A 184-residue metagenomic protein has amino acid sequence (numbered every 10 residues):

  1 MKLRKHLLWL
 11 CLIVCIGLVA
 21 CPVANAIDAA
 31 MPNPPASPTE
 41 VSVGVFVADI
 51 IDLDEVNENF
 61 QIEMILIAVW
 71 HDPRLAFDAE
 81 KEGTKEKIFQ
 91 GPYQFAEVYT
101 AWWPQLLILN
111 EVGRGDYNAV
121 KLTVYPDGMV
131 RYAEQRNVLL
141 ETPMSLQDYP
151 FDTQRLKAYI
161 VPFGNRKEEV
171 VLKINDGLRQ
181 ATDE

Functional and structural regions predicted by a protein language model:
M1-K5: N-terminal secretory signal peptides that target proteins for export/translocation
H6-L7, V23-N25: Extracytoplasmic entry segments of secretory-pathway proteins
W9-A20: Bacterial N-terminal signal peptides
N25-E184: Soluble non-transmembrane domains of integral membrane proteins
